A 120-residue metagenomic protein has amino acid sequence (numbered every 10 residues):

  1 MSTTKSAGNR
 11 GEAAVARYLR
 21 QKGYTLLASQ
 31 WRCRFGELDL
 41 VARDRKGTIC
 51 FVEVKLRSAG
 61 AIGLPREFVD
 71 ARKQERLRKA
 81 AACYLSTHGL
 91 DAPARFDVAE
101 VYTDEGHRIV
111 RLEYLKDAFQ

Functional and structural regions predicted by a protein language model:
M1-S29: Acidic-basic catalytic patches of nuclease active cores, encompassing PD-(D/E)XK and other metal-cofactor nuclease
L19, L77, F96: Residue-level signal for inorganic ion chemistry
G23, R34-L38, A94: Short beta-strand or tight-loop elements that sit immediately N-terminal to catalytic metal-binding acidic residues
W31-R32, T103: Basic, glycine-rich
F35, I49-F51, P93, L112: Structural motif
L38-A42, G47-G60, L77: Conserved catalytic cores of phosphodiester-cleaving nucleases, focusing on short active-site segments
S58-S86: Mg2+/Mn2+-dependent nuclease catalytic core
T87-Q120: Domain-level recognition of nuclease-like catalytic cores that cleave nucleotide substrates
